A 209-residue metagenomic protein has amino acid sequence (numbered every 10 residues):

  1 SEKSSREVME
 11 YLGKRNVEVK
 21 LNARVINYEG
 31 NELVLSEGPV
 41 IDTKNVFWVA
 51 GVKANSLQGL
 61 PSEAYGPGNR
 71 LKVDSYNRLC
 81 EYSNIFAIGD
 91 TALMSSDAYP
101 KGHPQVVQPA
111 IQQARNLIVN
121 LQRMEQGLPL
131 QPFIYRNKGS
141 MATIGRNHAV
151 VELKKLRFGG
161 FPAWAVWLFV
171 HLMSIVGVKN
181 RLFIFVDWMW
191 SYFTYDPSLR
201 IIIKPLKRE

Functional and structural regions predicted by a protein language model:
S1-A23: Rossmann-like dinucleotide-binding cores of NAD(P)H-dependent redox enzymes
V19, I85-A87, M141: Conserved beta-strand scaffold positions in the cores of enzyme catalytic domains, especially in NTP/NDP-utilizing
V19-A23, E29, G89: Short loop/edge segments at beta-strand edges and connector loops that shape dinucleotide/nucleotide cofactor-binding
E32, I41-Q112, V119: FAD-site-proximal beta/loop scaffold in flavoenzymes
S36-G38: Glycine-centered tight beta-turn/hairpin loop motif at sheet-sheet or coil-to-beta transitions
V119-E209: C-terminal, flexible cofactor-proximal segment of oxidoreductases
